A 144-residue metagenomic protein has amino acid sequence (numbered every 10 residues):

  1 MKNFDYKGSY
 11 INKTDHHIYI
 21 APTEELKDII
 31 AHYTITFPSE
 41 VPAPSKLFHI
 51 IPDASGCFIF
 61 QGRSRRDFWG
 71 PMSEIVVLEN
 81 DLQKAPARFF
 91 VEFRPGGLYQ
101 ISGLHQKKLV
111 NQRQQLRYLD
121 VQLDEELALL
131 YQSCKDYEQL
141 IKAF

Functional and structural regions predicted by a protein language model:
M1-F144: Alpha-helical bundle regulatory/interaction domains
